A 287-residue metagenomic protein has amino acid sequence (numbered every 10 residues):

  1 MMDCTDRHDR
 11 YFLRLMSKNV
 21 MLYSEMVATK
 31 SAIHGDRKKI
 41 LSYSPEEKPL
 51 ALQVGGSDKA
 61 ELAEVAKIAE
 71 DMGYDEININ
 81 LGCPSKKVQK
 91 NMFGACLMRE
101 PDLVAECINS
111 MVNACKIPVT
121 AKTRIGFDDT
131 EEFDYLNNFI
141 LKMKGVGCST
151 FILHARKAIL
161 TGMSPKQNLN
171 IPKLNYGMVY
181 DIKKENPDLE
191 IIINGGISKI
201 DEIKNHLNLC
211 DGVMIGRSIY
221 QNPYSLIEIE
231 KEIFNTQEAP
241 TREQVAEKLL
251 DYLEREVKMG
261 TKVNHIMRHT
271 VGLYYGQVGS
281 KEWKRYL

Functional and structural regions predicted by a protein language model:
M2-D3, H8, D102, E106-N109 (+4 more regions): Alpha/beta catalytic cores of nucleotide-metabolism and tRNA/nucleoside-modifying enzymes
D3-D75: Glycine-rich, positively charged N-terminal anion/phosphate-binding segment
K18-V20, Y43-L50, G73-I77, C115-V119 (+3 more regions): Short, well-ordered coil/turn segments that N-cap beta-strands
S24, D75-S85, V146-A158, I215-I219: Non-cysteine beta-strand/loop elements that form the S-adenosyl-L-methionine
M26, V54-G56, L81, A121-I125 (+3 more regions): A cross-domain feature marking catalytic cores of carbohydrate-active enzymes and several ubiquitous metabolic/repair
A28-I33, G56-K59, G82-A95, K157-G162: Conserved radical SAM core fold
K86-L103, F133-D134, G162-Y176, T236: Glycine-rich tight-turn/loop motif centered on a GG-T
